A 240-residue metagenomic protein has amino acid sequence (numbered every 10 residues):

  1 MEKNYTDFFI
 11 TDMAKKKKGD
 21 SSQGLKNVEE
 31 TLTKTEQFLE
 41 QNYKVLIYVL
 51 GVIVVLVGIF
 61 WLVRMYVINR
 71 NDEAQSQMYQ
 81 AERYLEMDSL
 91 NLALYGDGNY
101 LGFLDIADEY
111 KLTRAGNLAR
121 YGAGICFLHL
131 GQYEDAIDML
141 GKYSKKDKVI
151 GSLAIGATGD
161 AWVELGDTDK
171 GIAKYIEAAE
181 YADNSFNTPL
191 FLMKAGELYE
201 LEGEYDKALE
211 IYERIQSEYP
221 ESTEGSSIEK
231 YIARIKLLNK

Functional and structural regions predicted by a protein language model:
Y5-V52: N-terminal positive-inside, membrane-proximal cytosolic segments immediately preceding the first
A107-G116, L130, S144-S152, A179-T188 (+1 more regions): Short solvent-exposed coil/turn linkers within tandem alpha-helical repeat scaffolds
